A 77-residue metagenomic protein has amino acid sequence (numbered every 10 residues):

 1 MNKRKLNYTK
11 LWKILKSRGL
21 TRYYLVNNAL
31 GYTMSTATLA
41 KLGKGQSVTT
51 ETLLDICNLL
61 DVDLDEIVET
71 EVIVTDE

Functional and structural regions predicted by a protein language model:
M1-Y23: A short, Lys/Arg-rich alpha-helix, primarily the initiator
K16, N27, N58: Alpha-helical residues within the helix-turn-helix
T21, T33-S35, T49, D63: Short coil turns linking two alpha-helices in DNA-binding domains
Y23-A29: Short alpha-helical "recognition helix" segments of helix-turn-helix
V26, L39-A40, L54, V68: Key DNA-contacting residues within the recognition helix of helix-turn-helix
G31-S47: Recognition helix of helix-turn-helix/homeodomain-like DNA-binding domains that insert into the DNA major groove
G45-N58, D76: Short, basic-rich loop-to-helix N-cap that marks the start of a DNA-contacting helix
D61-E77: Short C-terminal boundary/hinge segments that cap the last helix of small helical domains
